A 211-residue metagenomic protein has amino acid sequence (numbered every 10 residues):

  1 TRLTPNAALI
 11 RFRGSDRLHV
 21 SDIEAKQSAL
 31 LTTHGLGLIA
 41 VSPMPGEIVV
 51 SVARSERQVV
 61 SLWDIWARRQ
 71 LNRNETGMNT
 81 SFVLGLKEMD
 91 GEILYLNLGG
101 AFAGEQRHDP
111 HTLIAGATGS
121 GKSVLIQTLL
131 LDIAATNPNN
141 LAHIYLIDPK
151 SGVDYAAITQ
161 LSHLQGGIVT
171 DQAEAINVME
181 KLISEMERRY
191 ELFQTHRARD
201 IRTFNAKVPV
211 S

Functional and structural regions predicted by a protein language model:
T1, P5-R11, A29-T32, S42-S51 (+2 more regions): P-loop NTPase catalytic phosphate-binding loop
R11-A25: A short interface-forming secondary-structure element
L18, R54-L62: Short, charged/polar, Gly/Pro-enriched secondary-structure boundary elements
V20, A29-G37: Short helix C-cap/helix-to-loop transition motifs enriched in small/turn-promoting residues
K207-V208: Alpha-helical transmembrane segments and their cytosolic membrane-interface
